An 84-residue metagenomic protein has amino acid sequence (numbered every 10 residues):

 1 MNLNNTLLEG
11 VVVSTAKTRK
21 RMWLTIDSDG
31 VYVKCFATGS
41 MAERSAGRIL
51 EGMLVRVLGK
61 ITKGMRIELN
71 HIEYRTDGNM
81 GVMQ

Functional and structural regions predicted by a protein language model:
N4-T18: Structural detector for short beta-strands of small beta-barrel domains
T6-L8, M22, V55: Hydrophobic core residues within well-ordered beta-strands of beta-rich domains
E9-V11, F36, L58-K60, E68: Residues located in well-ordered beta-strands
R19, D27-D29, E51, I61 (+1 more regions): Conserved RNA-binding domains used in RNP assembly and mRNA/RNA metabolism
R19-G39: OB-fold (S1/OB) nucleic-acid-binding surfaces
G30-V33, L50, L58, G81: Terminal targeting signals and extreme-terminal segments of soluble enzymes
M41-L58: Short nucleic-acid-contacting surface segments enriched for D/E, G, S/T with interspersed K/R
K60-M83: OB-fold/S1-family single-stranded nucleic acid-binding modules
